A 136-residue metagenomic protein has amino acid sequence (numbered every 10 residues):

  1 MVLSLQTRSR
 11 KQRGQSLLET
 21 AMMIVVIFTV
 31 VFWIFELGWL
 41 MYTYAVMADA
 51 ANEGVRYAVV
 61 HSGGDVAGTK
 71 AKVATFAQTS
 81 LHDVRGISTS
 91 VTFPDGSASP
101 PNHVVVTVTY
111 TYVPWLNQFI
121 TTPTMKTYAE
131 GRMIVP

Functional and structural regions predicted by a protein language model:
V2-A74: Alpha-helical assembly-interface signal, strongest on the long, hydrophobic N-terminal helix that forms
V2-L3, Y44, E53-P136: Short, conserved structural patches
